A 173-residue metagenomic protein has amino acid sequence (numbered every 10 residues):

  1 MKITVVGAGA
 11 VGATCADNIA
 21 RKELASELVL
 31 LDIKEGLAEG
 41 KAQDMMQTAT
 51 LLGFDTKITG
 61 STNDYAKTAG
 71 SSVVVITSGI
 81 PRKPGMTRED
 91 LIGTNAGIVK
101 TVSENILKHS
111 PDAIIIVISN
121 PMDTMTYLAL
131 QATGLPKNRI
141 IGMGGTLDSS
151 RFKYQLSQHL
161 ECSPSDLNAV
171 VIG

Functional and structural regions predicted by a protein language model:
A8-G9: Glycine-rich Rossmann-fold phosphate-binding loop(s) that bind the pyrophosphate of adenine dinucleotide cofactors
G12-A13: N-terminal Rossmann-fold NAD(P) dinucleotide-binding loop
I19: Aromatic pocket-lining residues of Rossmann-like dinucleotide-binding sites
I33-S71: Conserved N-terminal Rossmann-fold NAD(P) cofactor-binding segment
S78-I80: Conserved NAD(P)H cofactor-binding loop of Rossmann-fold oxidoreductase domains
T87-K153: Rossmann-like NAD(P)(H) cofactor-binding subdomain of soluble oxidoreductases
K153-G173: Substrate/ligand-engaging "lid" and interaction regions
